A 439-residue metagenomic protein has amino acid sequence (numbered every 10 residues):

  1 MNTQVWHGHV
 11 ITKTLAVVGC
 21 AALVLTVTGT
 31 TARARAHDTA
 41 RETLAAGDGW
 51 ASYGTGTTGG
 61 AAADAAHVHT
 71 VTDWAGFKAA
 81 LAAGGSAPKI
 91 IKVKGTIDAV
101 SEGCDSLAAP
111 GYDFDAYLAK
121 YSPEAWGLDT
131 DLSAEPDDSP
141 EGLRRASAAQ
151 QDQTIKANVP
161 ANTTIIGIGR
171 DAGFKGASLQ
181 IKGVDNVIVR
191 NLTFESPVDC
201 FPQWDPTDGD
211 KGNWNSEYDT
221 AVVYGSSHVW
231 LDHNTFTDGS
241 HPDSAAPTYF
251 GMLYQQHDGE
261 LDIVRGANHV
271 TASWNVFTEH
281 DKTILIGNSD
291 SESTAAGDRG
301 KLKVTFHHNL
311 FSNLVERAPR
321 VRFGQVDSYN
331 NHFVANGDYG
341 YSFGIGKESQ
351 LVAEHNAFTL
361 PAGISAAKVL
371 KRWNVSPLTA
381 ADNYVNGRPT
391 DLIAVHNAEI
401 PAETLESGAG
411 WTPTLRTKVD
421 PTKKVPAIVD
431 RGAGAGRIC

Functional and structural regions predicted by a protein language model:
M1-A36: Secretory targeting and sorting signals
A36-Y53: Post-signal peptide N-terminal regions of Sec-secreted extracellular proteins
D48-K92: Acidic Gly/Asp/Thr-rich repetitive segments characteristic of extracellular carbohydrate-active and adhesion proteins
A75, T96-A99, R170-D171, G363: Acidic glycine-/aspartate-rich tracts in secreted/extracellular proteins
A79-S86, E102-T164, A172-R190, S196-D205 (+1 more regions): Extracellular beta-strand-rich solenoid/capping regions of secreted or surface-exposed proteins that bind or remodel
A161-D171, D185-V198, D219, G225-P242 (+8 more regions): Right-handed parallel beta-helix
K211-N213, F250-L253: Flexible, solvent-exposed coil segments and beta strand-coil junctions, predominantly the extracellular/periplasmic
R320-C439: Extracellular beta-rich repeat passengers
